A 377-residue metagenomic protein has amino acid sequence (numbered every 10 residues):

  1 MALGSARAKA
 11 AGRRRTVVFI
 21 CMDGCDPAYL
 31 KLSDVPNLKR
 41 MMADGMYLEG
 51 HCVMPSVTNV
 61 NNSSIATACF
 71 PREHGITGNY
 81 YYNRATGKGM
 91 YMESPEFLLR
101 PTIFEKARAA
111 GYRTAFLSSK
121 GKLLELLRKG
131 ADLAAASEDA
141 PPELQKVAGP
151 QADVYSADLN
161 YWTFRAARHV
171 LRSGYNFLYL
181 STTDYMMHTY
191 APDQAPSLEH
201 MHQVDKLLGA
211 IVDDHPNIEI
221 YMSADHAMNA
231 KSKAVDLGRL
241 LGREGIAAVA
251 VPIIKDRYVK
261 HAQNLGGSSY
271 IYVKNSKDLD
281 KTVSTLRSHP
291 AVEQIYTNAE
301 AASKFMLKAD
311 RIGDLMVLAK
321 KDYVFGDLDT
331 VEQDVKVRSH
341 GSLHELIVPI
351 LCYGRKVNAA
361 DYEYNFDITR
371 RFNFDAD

Functional and structural regions predicted by a protein language model:
L3-Y47: Active-site-proximal N-terminal segment of extracellular/periplasmic enzymes that hydrolyze or transfer
R13-V17, A110-T114, S173-L178, P216-I218 (+1 more regions): Loop/turn elements at helix/coil->beta-strand transitions in domains of secreted/extracellular proteins
V18-C21, N37, H200-A247, V317: Metal-dependent active-site segment of extracytoplasmic phospho-/sulfohydrolases and closely related
C25-D26, T183, H226-A227: Catalytic metal-binding/acid-base residues of hydrolase active sites
A28, K122-R128, M186-T189, N229-S232 (+3 more regions): Short catalytic/ligand-binding loop motif for oxyanion handling, primarily in non-cytosolic enzymes, centered on
A28-E73, A115: Short, structured active-site-proximal loop/turn typified by the sulfatase FGly-forming signature C/S-X-P-X-R
C69-P192, G267, D278-T282, R287-Q294 (+1 more regions): His/Asp/Glu-rich, glycine-adjacent segments that coordinate divalent cations and/or stabilize oxyanion chemistry on
D256-D377: Active-site neighborhoods of enzymes that stabilize oxyanions during catalysis
